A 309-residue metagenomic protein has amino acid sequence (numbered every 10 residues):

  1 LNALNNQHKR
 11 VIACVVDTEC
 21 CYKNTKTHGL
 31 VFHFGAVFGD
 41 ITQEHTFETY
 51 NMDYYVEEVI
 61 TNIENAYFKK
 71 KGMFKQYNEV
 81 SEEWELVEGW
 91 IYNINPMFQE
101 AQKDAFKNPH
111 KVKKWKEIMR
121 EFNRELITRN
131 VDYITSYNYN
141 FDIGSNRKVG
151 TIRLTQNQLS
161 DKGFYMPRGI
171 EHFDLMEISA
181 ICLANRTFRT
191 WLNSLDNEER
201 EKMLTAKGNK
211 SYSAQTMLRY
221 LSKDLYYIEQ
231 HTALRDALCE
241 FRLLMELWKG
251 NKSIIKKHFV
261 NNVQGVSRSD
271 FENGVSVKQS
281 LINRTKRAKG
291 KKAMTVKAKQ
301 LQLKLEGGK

Functional and structural regions predicted by a protein language model:
L1-T18, K23, K309: N-terminal accessory regions of nucleic-acid-interacting proteins
A13, G29-F32, F38-F106, R120-K292 (+1 more regions): Metal-dependent phosphoesterase core characteristic of DEDDh/y 3'-5' exonuclease domains
T25-T27: Short Gly/Pro-enriched turn/cap motifs at secondary-structure boundaries
N108-M119: A conditional alpha-helix N-cap/helix-loop micro-motif detector
K291-K309: Long, low-complexity, intrinsically disordered segments
